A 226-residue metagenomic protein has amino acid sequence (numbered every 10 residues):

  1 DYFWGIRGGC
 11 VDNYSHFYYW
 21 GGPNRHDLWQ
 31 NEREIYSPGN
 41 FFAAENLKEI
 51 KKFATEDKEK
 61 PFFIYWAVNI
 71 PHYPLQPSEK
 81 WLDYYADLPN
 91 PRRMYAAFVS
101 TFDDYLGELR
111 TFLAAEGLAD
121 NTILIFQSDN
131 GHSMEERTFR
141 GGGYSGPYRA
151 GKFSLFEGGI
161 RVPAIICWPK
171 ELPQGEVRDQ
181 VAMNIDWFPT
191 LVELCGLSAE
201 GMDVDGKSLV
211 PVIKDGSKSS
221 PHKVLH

Functional and structural regions predicted by a protein language model:
D1-L82, A86, A96: Formylglycine-dependent
D1-W4, L47, K51-T55, D103 (+6 more regions): Non-transmembrane alpha-helical segments in soluble domains of secreted/periplasmic/extracellular proteins
D1-Y2, D57-I64, L118-L124, I160-V162 (+1 more regions): Loop/turn elements at helix/coil->beta-strand transitions in domains of secreted/extracellular proteins
Y2, C10, H132-L155, L172-E176 (+3 more regions): C-terminal cap/loop subdomain of S1 sulfatases and analogous C-terminal strand-loop tails that border
Y19-G21, F153-I160: C-terminal, low-complexity/hydrophilic appendages and adjacent surface loops of extracellular/periplasmic anionic
W29-I35, D87-R92, F126, R140 (+3 more regions): Flexible glycine/proline-enriched surface loops and loop-helix/loop-strand junctions
A44-K48, R93, S100-G107, A182-P189 (+1 more regions): A structural signal for well-ordered alpha-helical segments within the folded catalytic domains of diverse enzymes
A67, T101-R140: Metal-dependent active-site segment of extracytoplasmic phospho-/sulfohydrolases and closely related
